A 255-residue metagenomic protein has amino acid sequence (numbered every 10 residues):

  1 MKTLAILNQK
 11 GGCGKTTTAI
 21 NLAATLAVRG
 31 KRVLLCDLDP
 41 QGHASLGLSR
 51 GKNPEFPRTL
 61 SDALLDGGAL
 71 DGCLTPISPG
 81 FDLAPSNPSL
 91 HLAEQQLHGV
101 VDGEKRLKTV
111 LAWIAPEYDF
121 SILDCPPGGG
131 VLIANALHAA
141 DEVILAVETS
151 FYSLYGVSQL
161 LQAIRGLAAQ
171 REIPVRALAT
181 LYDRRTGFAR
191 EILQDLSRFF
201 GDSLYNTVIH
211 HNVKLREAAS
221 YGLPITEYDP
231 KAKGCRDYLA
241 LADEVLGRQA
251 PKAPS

Functional and structural regions predicted by a protein language model:
M1-S255: P-loop NTP-binding core
